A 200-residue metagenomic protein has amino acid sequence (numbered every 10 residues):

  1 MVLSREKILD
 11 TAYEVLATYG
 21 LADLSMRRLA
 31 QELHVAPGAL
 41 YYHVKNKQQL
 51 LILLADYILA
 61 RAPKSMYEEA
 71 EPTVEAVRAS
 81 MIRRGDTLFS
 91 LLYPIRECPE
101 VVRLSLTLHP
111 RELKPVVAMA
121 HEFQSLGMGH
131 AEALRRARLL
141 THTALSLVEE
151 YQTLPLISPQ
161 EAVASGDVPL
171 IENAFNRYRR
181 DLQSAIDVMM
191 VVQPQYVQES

Functional and structural regions predicted by a protein language model:
M1-K7: Short, Lys/Arg-enriched anionic-surface-contact patches
K7, T11, V15-Q49, L53: Helix-turn-helix
L9, V74, R78, I82 (+2 more regions): Short, amphipathic alpha-helical "lid/cap" segments that border enzyme active or binding sites
R28-Q31, R111-V116: Short acidic alpha-helix initiation/capping motifs at coil-to-helix transition points, especially at protein N-termini
D56-A62: Short, basic, alpha-helical segments at the C-terminal edge of helix-turn-helix-like DNA-binding modules
K64-L104, R111, H130, A137-L140: Hydrophobic alpha-helical connector segments
P94, L113-Q160, P194-E199: Hydrophobic alpha-helical bundle segments that form small-molecule/ligand-binding pockets
T153-S200: C-terminal peripheral helix-coil segments that are non-catalytic and often amphipathic
